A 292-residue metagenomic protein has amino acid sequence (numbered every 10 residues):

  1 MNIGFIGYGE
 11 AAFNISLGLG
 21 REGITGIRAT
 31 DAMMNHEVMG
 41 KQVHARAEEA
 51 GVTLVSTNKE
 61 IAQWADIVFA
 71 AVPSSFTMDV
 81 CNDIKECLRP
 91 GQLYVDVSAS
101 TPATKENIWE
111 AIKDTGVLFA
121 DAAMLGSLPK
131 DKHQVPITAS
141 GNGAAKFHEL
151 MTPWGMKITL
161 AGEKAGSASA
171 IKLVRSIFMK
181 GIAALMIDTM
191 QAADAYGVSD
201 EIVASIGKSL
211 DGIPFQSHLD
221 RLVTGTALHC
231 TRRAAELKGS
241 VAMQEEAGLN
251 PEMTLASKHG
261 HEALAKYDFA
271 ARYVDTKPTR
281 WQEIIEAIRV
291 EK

Functional and structural regions predicted by a protein language model:
M1-W64: NAD(P)+-binding Rossmann beta1-loop-alpha1 motif at the extreme N-terminus of oxidoreductases
G26, T53, L93, L118 (+1 more regions): Conserved beta-strand segments of alpha/beta enzyme cores
K59-F119: Rossmann-fold NAD(P) dinucleotide-binding segment
S100-K180: Rossmann-fold dinucleotide-binding core
I171-K277: Helical "substrate-binding/catalytic lid" subdomain of Rossmann-like NAD(P)-dependent dehydrogenases/reductases
V274-K292: Short, basic/aromatic-enriched C-terminal tail that caps enzymatic domains
